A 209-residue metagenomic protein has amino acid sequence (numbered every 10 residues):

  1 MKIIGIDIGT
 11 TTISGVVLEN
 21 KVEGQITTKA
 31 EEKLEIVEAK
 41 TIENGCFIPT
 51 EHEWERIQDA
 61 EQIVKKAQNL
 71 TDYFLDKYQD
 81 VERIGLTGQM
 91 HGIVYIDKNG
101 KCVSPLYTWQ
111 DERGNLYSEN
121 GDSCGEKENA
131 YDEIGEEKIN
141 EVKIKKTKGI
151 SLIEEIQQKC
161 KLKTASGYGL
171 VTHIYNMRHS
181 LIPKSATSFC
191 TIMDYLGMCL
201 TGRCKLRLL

Functional and structural regions predicted by a protein language model:
M1-P105, L116, S123-E137: N-terminal glycine/serine-rich phosphate-binding loop of ATP-dependent small-molecule kinases, especially carbohydrate
D72-L209: Glycine-rich phosphate-binding/catalytic subdomain of phosphoryl-transfer and nucleotide/sugar-phosphate-processing
